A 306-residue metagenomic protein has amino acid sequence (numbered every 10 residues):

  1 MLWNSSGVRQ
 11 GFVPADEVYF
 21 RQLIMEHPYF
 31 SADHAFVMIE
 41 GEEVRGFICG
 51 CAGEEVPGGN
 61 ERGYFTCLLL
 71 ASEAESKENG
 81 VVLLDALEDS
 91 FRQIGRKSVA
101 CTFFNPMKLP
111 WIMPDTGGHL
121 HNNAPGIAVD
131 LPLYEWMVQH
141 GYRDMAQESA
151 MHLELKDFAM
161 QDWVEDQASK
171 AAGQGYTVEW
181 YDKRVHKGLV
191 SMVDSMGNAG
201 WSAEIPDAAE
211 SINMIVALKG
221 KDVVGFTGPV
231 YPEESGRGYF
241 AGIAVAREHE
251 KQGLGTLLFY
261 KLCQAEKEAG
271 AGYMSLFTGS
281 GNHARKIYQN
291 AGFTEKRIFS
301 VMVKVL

Functional and structural regions predicted by a protein language model:
M1, Y176-L189: A short beta-loop-alpha structural element at the N-terminal edge of CoA-dependent acyl/N-acetyltransferase catalytic
W3-A35, E40, I48-G59, M196-R247: A conserved beta-strand-loop-helix scaffold within acyl/acetyltransferase catalytic domains
G46, A146-S149, G225, R297: A structural microfeature
F65-K77, F103-M107, I243-K251: A short, internal acetyl-CoA/4′-phosphopantetheine-binding micro-motif in the GNAT/acyltransferase core
S76-A172, S300-K304: Acyl-donor-binding surface of acyltransferase catalytic domains
S76-F91, V245, K251-Q264, E268 (+1 more regions): Conserved acetyl-CoA-binding loop-helix of GNAT-fold acetyltransferases
V99-C101, F240, M274-T278: Conserved hydrophobic beta-strand within the GNAT/NAT acetyltransferase core sheet that lines the active-site cleft
M137, Y288-Q289, F293: Conserved active-site tyrosine of GNAT-family acetyltransferases
